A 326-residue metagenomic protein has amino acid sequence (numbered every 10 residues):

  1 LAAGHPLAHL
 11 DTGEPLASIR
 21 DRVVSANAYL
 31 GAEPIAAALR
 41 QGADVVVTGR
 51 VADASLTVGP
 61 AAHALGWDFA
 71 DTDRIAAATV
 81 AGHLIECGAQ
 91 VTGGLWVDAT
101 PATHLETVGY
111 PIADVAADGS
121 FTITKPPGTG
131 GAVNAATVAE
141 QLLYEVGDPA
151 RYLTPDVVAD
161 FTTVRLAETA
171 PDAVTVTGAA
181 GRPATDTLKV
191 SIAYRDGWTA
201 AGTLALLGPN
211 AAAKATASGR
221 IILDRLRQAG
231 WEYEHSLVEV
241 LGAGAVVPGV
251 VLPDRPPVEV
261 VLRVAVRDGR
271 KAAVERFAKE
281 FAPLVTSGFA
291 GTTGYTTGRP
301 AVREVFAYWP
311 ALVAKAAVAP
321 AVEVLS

Functional and structural regions predicted by a protein language model:
L1-T48: An acidic, phosphate/nucleotide-engaging active-site surface
A3-P6, P60-T72: A glycine- and small-aliphatic-rich helix-loop capping segment at beta-alpha/alpha-beta transitions that lines
E14-I19, R40-D44, T48-D53, W67 (+7 more regions): Short coil/turn connectors at secondary-structure junctions
N27, A37, D44-V46, G82-H83 (+5 more regions): Structural motif
L39, A43, L84-T92, A117-S120 (+5 more regions): Structural signal for hydrophobic packing residues in well-ordered secondary-structure cores of soluble enzyme domains
R50-L56, G269-K271: Gly/Ser/Thr-rich loops at beta-strand to alpha-helix junctions that form or flank small-molecule/cofactor-binding
I75-A180: A conserved active-site cap/scaffold subdomain adjacent to cofactor or substrate pockets
G178-S326: C-terminal non-catalytic interaction/assembly regions of soluble proteins
